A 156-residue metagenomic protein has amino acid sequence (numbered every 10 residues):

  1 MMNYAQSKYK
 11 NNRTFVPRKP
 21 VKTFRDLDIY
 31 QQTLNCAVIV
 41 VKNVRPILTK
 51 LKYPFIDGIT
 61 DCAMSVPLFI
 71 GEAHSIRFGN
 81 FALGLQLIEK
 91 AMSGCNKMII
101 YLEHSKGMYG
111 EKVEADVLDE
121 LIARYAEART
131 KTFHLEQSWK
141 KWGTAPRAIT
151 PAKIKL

Functional and structural regions predicted by a protein language model:
M1-L156: Amphipathic alpha-helical assembly/interaction segments
